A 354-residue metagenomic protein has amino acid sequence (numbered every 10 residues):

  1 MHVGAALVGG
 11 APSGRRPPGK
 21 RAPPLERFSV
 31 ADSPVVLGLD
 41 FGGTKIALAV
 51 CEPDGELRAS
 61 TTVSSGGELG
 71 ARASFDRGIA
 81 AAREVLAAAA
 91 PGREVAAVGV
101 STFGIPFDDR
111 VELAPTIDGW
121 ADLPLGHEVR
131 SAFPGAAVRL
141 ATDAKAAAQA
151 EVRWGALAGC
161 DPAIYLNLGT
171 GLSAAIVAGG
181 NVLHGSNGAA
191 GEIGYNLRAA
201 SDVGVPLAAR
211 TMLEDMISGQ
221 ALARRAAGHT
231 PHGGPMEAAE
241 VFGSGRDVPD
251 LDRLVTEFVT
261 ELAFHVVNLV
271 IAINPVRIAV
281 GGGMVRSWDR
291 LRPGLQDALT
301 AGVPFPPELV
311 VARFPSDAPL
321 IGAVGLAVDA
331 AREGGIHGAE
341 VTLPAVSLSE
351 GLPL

Functional and structural regions predicted by a protein language model:
H2-A97, P106-L113, V129-V138, A150-P162 (+1 more regions): ATP-binding/phosphotransfer module of carbohydrate and carboxylate kinases, centering on a glycine-rich
D40, A97-S101, A141, Y165-G171 (+1 more regions): Short beta-strand segments
R110-D122: A charged helix-plus-loop insertion that forms the helical arch/lid used to bind and gate nucleic-acid substrates
K145: Short loop/turn segments at beta-alpha junctions that line or gate ligand-sensing/allosteric surfaces
C160-M212: Glycine-rich phosphate-binding loop of actin/hexokinase-like ATP-binding domains
